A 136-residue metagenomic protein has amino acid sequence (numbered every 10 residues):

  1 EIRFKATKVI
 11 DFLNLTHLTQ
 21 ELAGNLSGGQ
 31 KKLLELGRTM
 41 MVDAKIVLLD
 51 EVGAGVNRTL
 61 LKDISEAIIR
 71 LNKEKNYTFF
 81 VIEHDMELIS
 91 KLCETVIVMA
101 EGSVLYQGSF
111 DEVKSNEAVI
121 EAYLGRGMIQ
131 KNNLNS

Functional and structural regions predicted by a protein language model:
E1-L18, E66-I69: Conserved ABC ATPase "signature" region
L22-L26: Conserved ABC ATPase signature
V47-D50: Catalytic Walker B motif of ABC-type/P-loop ATPase nucleotide-binding domains
K62-E74: Helical segment within the ABC ATPase nucleotide-binding domain
E83-H84: H-loop/switch region of ABC-family ATPase nucleotide-binding domains
I89-K91: A short, surface-exposed alpha-helical micro-motif characterized by mixed small hydrophobic and charged/polar residues
